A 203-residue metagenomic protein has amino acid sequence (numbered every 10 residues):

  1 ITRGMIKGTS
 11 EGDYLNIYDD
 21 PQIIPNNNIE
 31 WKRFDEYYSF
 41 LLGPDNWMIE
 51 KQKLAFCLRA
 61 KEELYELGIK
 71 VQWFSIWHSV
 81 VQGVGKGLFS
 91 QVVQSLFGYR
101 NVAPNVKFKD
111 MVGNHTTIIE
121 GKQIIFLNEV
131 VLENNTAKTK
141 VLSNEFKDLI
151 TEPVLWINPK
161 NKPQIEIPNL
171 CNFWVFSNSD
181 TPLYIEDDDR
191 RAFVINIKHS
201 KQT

Functional and structural regions predicted by a protein language model:
T2-V130, K140-L142, F193: P-loop NTPase catalytic core of nucleic-acid-dependent motor ATPases
N105-K109, V154-N158, F176: Short gly/ser/thr-rich secondary-structure transition/capping motifs
H115-E120, N158-F176: AAA+/SF3 P-loop NTPase mechanochemical coupling elements
G121-Q123, N169-N172, D187-F193: Short glycine-/polar-rich loops that comprise or flank the Walker A/P-loop and associated switch/sensor motifs
Q123-I150, P182-D189: Conserved AAA+/SF3 P-loop NTPase catalytic/coupling segment centered on the Walker-B
V141-I165: Conserved catalytic/switch belt of AAA+ P-loop NTPases
Y184-Q202: A short helix-turn-beta junction within AAA+ P-loop NTPase domains corresponding to the substrate/partner-engaging
